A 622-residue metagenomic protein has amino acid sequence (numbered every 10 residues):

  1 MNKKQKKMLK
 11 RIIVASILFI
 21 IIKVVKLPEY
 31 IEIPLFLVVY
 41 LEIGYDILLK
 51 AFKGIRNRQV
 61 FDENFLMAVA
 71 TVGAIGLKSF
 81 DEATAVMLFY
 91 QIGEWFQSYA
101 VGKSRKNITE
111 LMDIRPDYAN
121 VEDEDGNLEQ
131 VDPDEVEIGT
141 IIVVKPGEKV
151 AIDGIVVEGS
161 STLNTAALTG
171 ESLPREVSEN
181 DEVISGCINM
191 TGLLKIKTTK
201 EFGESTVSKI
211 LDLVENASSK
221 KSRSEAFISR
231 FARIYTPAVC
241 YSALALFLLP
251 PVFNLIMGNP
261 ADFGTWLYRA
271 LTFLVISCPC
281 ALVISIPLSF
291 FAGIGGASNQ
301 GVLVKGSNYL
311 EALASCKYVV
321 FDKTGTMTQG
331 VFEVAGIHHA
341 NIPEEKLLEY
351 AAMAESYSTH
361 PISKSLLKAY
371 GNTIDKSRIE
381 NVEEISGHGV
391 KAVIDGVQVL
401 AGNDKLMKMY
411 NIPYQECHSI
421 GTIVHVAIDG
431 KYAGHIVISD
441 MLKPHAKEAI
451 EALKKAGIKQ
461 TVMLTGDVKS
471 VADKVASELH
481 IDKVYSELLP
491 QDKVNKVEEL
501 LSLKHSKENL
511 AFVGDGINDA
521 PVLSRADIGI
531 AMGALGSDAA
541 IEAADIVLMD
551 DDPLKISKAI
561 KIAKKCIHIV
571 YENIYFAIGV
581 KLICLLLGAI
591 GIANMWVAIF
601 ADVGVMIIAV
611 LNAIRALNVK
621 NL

Functional and structural regions predicted by a protein language model:
M1-I31, V38, V101, E110 (+9 more regions): Flexible metal-binding regulatory segments at protein termini and peripheral loops
I12-S16, F227-M257, T272-F290, Y571-F600: Bilayer-spanning, highly hydrophobic alpha-helical transmembrane segments
F19-E122, E135-I142, K149, S160 (+4 more regions): Actuator/coupling domain of P-type ATPases
F52-V60, Y99-T109, L288-S307, I614-L622: Juxtamembrane helix-loop transition segments at the membrane interface in multi-pass membrane proteins
A68, L168, Y268, C278-A354 (+1 more regions): Conserved catalytic phosphorylation-site environment of P-type ATPases
S242, K504-K507, A544, M549-L622: Membrane-embedded transport module
V334, H338-Q460, K469, I481-V497: P-type ATPase nucleotide-binding
G396, T422, I428-E572, V580: Conserved ATP-binding TGD loop and adjacent catalytic N/P-domain core of P-type ATPases
